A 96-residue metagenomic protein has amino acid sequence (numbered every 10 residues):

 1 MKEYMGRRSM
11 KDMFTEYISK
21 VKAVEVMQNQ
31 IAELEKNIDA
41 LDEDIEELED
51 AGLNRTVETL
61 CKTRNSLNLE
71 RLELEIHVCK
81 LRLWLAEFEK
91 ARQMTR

Functional and structural regions predicted by a protein language model:
M1, M10-F14, L41-D44, L81-E87: Short amphipathic alpha-helical segments that mediate assembly, nucleic-acid/protein binding, or membrane association
E3, K90-R96: Short acidic DE-rich linear segments
Y4-K36: Short, charge/polar-rich alpha-helical segments
R7-R8, R64, R71, R96: Basic polycationic patches enriched in arginine
D12, E16-V21, N54, S66 (+1 more regions): Glycine-centered signal
V24, I31, T63-K90: Amphipathic alpha-helical coiled-coil segments
A32-K62: Short E/K-rich amphipathic alpha-helical oligomerization segments
